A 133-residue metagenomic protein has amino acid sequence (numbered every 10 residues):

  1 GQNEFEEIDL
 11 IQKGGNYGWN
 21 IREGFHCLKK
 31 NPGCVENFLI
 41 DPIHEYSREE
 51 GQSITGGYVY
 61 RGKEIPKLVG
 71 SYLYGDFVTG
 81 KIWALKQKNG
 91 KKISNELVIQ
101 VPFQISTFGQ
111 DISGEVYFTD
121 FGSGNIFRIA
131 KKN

Functional and structural regions predicted by a protein language model:
G1-N95, K132: Beta-propeller domain segments
N3, F77, Q100-F103, F121: Short beta->alpha linker loops
I54, K91-I112: Conserved blade-ending motifs and adjacent loop-strand segments that build the rim/top face of beta-propeller domains
T107-N133: Blade-level signature of beta-propeller repeat domains, shared across WD40, Kelch, NHL, RCC1 and BNR/Asp-box propellers
